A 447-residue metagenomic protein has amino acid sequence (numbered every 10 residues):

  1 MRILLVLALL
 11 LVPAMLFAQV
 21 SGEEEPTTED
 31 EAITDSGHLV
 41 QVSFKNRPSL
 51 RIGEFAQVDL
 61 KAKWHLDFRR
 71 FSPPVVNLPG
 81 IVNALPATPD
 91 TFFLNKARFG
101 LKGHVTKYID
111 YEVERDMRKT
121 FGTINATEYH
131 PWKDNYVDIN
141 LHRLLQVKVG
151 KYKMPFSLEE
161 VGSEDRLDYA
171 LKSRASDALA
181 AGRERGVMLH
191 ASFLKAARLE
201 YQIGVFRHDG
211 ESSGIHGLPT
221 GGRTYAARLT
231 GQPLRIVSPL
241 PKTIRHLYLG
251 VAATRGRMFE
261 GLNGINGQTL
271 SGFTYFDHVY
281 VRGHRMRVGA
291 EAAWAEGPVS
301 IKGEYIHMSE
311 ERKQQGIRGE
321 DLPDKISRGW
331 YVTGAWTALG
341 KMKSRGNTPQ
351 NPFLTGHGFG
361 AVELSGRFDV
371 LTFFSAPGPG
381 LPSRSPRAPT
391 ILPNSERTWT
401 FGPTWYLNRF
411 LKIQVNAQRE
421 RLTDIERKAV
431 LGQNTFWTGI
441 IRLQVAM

Functional and structural regions predicted by a protein language model:
M1-E29: Cleavable N-terminal export/targeting peptides
L7, G80-V82, T91, G150 (+2 more regions): Hydrophobic alpha-helical segments with strong N-terminal bias
S21-G37, Q41, P73, L85-P86 (+5 more regions): Outer-membrane beta-barrel pore domains
N46-N77, A84-F259, I326, Y331-P379: Outer membrane beta-barrel
